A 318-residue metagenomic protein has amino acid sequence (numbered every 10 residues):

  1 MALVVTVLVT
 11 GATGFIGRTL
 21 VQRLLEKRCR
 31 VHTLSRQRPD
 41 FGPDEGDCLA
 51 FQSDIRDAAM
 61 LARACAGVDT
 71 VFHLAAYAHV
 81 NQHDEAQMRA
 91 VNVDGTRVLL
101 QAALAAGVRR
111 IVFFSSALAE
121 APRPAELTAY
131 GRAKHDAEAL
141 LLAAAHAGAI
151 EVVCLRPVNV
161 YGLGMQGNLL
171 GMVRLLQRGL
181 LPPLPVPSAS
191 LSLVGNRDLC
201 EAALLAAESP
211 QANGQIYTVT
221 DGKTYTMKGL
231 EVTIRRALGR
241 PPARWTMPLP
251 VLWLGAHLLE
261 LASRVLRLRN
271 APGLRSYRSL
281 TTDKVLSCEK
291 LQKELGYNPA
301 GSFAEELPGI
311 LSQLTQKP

Functional and structural regions predicted by a protein language model:
V7-K27: N-terminal Rossmann NAD(P)H-binding glycine-rich loop of SDR-like oxidoreductase domains
L34-P39, D54-I55: N-terminal Rossmann-fold cofactor-binding loop
Q52-V91, A102, A117-A125: NAD(P)H-binding glycine-rich loop region in Rossmannoid oxidoreductase-like domains and their noncatalytic homologs
R89-V93, E126-H135, N159-G162, Q166 (+2 more regions): Short-chain dehydrogenase/reductase
D94-A133, V153: Conserved Rossmann-fold NAD(P)-dependent oxidoreductase catalytic core, especially the SDR/UDP-sugar
S116, A139-L163: Conserved beta-loop-beta element that borders a ligand/cofactor-binding pocket
M165-G171, P185-A207, G214-T218: Substrate-positioning beta->alpha
S209-A271, S287-C288, E294, A304 (+2 more regions): Mid/C-terminal beta-alpha module of Rossmann-like enzyme folds, strongest in SDR-family dehydrogenases/epimerases
